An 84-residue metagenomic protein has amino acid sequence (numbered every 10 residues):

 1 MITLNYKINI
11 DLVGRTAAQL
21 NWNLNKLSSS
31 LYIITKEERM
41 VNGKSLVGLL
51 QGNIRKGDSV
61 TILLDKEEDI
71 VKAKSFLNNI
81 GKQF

Functional and structural regions predicted by a protein language model:
M1-I10: Short amphipathic
T3, S28, S59: Broad gene-expression machinery/nucleic-acid interaction feature
N9, E38, D65: Glycine- and other small-residue-rich loops at beta-strand/loop junctions that grip anionic moieties
L12-S30, R39-I54, I70, K74-S75: Amphipathic alpha-helical interaction surfaces in cytosolic regulatory modules
Y32-I34: Beta-strand signatures of extracellular beta-sandwich domains
R55-F84: C-terminal structural segments of small proteins and small subunits
